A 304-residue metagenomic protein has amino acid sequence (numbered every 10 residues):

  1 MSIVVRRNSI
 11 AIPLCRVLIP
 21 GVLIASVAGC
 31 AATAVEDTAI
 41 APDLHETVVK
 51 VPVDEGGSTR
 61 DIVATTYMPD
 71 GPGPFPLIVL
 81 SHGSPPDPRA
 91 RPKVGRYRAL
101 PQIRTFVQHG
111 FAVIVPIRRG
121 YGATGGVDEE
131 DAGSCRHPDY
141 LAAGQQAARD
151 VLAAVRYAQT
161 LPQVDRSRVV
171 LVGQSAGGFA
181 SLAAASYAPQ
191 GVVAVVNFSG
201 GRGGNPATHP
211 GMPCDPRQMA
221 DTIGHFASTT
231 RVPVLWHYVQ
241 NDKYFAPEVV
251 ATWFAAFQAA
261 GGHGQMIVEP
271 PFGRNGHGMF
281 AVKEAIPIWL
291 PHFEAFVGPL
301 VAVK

Functional and structural regions predicted by a protein language model:
V35-P72: N-terminal cap/lid segment of alpha/beta-hydrolase-fold proteins
G73-F75, G83-G125, A246: Short substrate-entry loop that stabilizes the transition state in hydrolases
S81-G83, Y238: The conserved beta1-alpha1 loop
G133-P162: Alpha/beta-hydrolase active-site loop
V164-G173: Alpha/beta-hydrolase fold nucleophile elbow
G178-P189: Short glycine-enriched nucleophile-adjacent loop and the immediately C-terminal alpha-helix near the catalytic center
A194, G200-G201, N205-A260, Q265: The feature captures the conserved acid-bearing segment of alpha/beta-hydrolase catalytic domains
A260-K304: C-terminal catalytic histidine-bearing segment of alpha/beta-hydrolase fold enzymes
